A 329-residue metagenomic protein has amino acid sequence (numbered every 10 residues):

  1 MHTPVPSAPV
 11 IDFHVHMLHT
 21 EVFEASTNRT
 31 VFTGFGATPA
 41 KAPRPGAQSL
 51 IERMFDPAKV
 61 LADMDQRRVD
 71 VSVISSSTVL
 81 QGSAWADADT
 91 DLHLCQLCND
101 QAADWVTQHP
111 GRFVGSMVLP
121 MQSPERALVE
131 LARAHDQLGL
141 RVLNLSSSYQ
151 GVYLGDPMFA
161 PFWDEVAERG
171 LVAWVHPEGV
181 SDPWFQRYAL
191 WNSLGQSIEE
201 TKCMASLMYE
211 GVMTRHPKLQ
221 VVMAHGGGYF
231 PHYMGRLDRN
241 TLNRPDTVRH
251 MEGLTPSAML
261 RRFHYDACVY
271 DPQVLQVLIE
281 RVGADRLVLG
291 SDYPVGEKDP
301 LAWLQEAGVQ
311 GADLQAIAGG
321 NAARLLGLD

Functional and structural regions predicted by a protein language model:
M1-F13, H19-V71, D100-Q108, V129-R133 (+5 more regions): Mid-to-C-terminal alpha-helical segments outside catalytic/metal-binding sites
I11-V15, S72-I74, V114-M117, L143-L145 (+4 more regions): Hydrophobic faces of well-ordered beta-strands that scaffold small-molecule active sites in alpha/beta enzyme cores
H16-M54, W85, V180-I198, L237-L260: Active-site gating loops and adjacent loop-to-helix segments of metal-dependent hydrolytic enzymes
L18-E21, L80-G82, Q122-S123, Q150-G151 (+4 more regions): Active-site environment of divalent metal-dependent phosphoester hydrolases
A25-N28, D87-A88, E130-L131, P157-F159 (+4 more regions): Short, glycine/charged-enriched secondary-structure capping and boundary segments
P43, P110-G115, G139-V142, P217-K218 (+2 more regions): Short, surface-exposed connector motifs at secondary-structure boundaries
D70-V71, S75-G211: Active-site gating/metal-coordination segments in enzymes
Y209-G211, R215-A258: Aromatic-lined glycan-binding groove of carbohydrate-active enzymes
